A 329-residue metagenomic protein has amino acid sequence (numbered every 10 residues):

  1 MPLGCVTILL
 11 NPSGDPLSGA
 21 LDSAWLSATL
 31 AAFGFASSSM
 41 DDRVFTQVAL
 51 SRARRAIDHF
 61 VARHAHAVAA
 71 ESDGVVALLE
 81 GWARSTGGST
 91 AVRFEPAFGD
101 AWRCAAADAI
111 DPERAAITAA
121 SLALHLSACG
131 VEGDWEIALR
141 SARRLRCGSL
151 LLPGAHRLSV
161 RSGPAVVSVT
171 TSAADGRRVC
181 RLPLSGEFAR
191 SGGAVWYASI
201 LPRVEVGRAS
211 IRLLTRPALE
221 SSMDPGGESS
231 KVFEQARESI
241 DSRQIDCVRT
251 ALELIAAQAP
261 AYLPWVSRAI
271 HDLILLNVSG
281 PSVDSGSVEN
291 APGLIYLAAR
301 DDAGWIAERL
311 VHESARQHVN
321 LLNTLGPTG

Functional and structural regions predicted by a protein language model:
M1-I274: Type-3 copper protein
V232-E238, N290-R300, G329: Glycine- and acidic
L263, S285, G304: Short, flexible, glycine/charge-rich loop motifs used to bind or transfer phosphoryl groups or to couple energy/partner
D272-A291: Catalytic zinc-binding patch centered on the HExxH motif and its immediate surroundings that defines zinc-dependent
N290, R300-R309, Q317-G329: Post-HEXXH active-site segment of zinc metalloproteases
